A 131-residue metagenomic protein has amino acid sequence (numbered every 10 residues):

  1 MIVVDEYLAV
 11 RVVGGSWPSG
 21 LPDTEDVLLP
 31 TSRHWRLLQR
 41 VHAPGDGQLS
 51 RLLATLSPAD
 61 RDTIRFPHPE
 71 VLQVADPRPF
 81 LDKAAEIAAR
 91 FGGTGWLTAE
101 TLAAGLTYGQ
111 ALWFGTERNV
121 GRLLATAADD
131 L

Functional and structural regions predicted by a protein language model:
M1, L29-W35, L102, L106-L131: Acidic, PIN/NYN-like endoribonuclease modules and their adjacent C-terminal/linker elements
M1-L56: Short, well-structured N-terminal submotif of metal-dependent ribonuclease cores
I2, E25-L29, I64-V71, A111: Short loop->beta-strand "edge-of-pocket" segments that line small-molecule binding or catalytic clefts across diverse
A9-R11, A88-G93: Short, flexible loop segments at the rims of nucleotide/cofactor-binding pockets, characterized by
R36-D46, D62-P69, G109-F114: Low-complexity, flexible helical/coil segments
G45-L49, S57-D62, V120-D130: Short, aromatic/basic amphipathic alpha-helical patches
P58-F91, A99-A104: Acidic catalytic patch
